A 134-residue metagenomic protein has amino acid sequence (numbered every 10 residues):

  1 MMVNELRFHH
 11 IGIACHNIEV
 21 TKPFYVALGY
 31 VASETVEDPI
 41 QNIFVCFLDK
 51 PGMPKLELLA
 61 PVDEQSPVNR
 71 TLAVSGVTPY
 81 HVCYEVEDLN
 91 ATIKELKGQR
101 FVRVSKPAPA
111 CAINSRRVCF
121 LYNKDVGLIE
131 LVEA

Functional and structural regions predicted by a protein language model:
M1-V3, A134: Basic/polar N-terminal segments that are highly enriched at the extreme N-terminus, encompassing both cleavable
R7-N17, C46-P51, V68-E95, C119: Vicinal oxygen chelate
T21-Y25, L96: Conserved active-site tyrosine of GNAT-family acetyltransferases
V26-S33, Q99-R103: Conserved acetyl-CoA-binding loop of GNAT-fold acetyltransferases
E37, F44-P51, L56, I93-A134: Vicinal oxygen chelate
M53-E57, D63-E64, A73, V77 (+1 more regions): Arg/Lys-rich, alpha-helical DNA-contact motif
Q65-P67, A110: Serine-centered coil/turn micro-motif
